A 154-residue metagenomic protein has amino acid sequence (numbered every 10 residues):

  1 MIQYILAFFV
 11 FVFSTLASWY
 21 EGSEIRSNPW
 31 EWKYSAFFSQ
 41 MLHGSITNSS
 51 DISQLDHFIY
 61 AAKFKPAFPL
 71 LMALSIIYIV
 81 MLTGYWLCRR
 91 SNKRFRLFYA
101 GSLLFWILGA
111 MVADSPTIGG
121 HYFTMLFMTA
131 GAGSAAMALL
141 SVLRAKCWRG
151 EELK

Functional and structural regions predicted by a protein language model:
M1-A17, A62-P69, C147-W148, L153: Cytoplasmic juxtamembrane interface segments
Y4-F11, S75-I79, T129-R144: Hydrophobic cores of alpha-helical transmembrane segments in multi-pass inner/ER membrane proteins, independent
F13-S39: Membrane-helix exit/juxtamembrane interface segments
T15-G22, T83-R90, A110-T117, V142-K146: Transmembrane helix-loop junctions and nearby membrane-interface residues
W30-I59: Extracytosolic (periplasmic/ER-lumenal) interhelical loops and adjacent juxtamembrane/interface segments of multi-pass
S50-V80: Individual transmembrane alpha-helix segments
P69-F105: Cytoplasmic juxtamembrane regions at transmembrane-helix boundaries
R96-K154: Alpha-helical transmembrane segments of multi-pass integral membrane proteins, characterized by long hydrophobic
